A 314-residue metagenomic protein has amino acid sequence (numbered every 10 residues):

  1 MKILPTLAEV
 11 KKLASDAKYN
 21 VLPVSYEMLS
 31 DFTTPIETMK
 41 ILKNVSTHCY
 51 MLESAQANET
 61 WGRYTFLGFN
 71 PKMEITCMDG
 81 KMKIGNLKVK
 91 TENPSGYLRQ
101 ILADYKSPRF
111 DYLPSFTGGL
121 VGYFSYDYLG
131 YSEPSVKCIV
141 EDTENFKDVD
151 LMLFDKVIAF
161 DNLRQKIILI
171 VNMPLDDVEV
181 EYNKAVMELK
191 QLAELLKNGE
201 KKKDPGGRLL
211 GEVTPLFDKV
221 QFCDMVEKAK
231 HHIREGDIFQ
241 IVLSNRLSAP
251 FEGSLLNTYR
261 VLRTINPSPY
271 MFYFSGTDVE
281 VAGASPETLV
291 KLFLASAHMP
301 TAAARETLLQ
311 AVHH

Functional and structural regions predicted by a protein language model:
M1-H314: Extended alpha-helical targeting/anchoring segments, especially N-terminal organellar/secretory targeting helices
